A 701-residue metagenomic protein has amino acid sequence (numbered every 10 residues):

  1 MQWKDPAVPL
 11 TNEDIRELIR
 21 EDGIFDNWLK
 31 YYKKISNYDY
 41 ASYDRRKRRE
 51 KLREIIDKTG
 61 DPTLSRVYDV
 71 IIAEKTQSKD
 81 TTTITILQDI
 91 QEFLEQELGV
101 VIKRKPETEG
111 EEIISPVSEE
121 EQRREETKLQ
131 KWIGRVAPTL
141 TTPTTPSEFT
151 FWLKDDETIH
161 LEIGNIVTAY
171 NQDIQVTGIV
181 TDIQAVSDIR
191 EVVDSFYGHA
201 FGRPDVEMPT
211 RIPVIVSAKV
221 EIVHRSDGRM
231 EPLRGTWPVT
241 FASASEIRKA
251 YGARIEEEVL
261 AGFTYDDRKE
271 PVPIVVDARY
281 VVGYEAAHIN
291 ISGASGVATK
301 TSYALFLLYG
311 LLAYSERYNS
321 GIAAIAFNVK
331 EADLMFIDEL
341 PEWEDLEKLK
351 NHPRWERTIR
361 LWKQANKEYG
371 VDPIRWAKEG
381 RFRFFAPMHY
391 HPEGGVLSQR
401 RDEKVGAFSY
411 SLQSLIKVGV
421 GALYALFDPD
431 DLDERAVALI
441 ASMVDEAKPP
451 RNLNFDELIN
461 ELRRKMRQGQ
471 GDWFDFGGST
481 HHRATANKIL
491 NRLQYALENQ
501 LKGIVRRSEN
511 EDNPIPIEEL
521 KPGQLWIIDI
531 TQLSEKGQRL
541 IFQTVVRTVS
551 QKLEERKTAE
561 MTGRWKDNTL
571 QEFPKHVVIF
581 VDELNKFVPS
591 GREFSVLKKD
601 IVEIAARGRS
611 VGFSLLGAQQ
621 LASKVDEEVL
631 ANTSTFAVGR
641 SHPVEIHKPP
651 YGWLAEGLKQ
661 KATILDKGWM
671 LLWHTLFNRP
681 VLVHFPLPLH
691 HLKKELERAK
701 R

Functional and structural regions predicted by a protein language model:
Q2, L540, K667-R701: Conserved P-loop NTPase motor module
W3-A41: Short terminal alpha-helical segments
F25, I35-R46, G60-S65, K75-T85: Charged, low-complexity interaction regions
G99-A294, R317-Y318, E342, F573 (+2 more regions): Basic- and hydrophobic-enriched, low-structure N-terminal and domain-boundary segments that flank ATP-binding catalytic
D266-G380, K598, E627, L672: Glycine-rich phosphate-binding loop of nucleotide-binding enzymes
S315, N319, A326, E331-I337 (+3 more regions): P-loop NTPase motor domains
R354-P392, A631-W653, T663-D666, L676: Conserved P-loop NTPase catalytic core
V596-K598, V602-P686: Conserved ATP-driven motor cores of ASCE-family P-loop NTPases powering translocation/secretion/packaging/pilus
